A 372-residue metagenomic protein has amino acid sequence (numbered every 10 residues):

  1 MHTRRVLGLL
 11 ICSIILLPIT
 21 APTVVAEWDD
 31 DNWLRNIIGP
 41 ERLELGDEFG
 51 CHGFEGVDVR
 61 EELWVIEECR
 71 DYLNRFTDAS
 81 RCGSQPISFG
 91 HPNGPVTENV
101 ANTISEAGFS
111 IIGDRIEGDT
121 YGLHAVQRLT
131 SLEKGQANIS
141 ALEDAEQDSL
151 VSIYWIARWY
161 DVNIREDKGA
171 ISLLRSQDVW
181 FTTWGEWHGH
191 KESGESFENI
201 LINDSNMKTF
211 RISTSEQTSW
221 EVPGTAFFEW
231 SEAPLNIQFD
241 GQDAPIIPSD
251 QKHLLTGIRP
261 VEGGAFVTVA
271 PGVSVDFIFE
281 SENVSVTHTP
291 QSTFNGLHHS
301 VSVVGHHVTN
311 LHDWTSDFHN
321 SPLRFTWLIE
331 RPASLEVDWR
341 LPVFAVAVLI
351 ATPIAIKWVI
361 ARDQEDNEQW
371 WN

Functional and structural regions predicted by a protein language model:
M1-E27, D338-N372: Secretory targeting signatures
P22-E41, L45-V57, T218, H298-T315 (+2 more regions): Boundary/entry segment of secreted carbohydrate-active catalytic domains
V24-T130, D148-I153: Metal-dependent polysaccharide deacetylase catalytic core of the NodB/CE4 family, i.e., the active-site-bearing domain
N36-I37, I111-I112, A157-Q251: C-terminal domain-boundary segment and adjacent tail
A79, E106-A107, G169-I171, V275 (+1 more regions): N-terminal membrane-targeting/anchoring modules of bacterial envelope and secretion proteins
S131-L132, Q217: Extracellular beta-rich ligand/substrate-recognition surface
K134-D144: A short, acidic, amphipathic alpha-helical segment used as a generic capping/interface helix at domain edges
K208-I360: C-terminal beta-sandwich/jelly-roll accessory domains of carbohydrate-active enzymes
